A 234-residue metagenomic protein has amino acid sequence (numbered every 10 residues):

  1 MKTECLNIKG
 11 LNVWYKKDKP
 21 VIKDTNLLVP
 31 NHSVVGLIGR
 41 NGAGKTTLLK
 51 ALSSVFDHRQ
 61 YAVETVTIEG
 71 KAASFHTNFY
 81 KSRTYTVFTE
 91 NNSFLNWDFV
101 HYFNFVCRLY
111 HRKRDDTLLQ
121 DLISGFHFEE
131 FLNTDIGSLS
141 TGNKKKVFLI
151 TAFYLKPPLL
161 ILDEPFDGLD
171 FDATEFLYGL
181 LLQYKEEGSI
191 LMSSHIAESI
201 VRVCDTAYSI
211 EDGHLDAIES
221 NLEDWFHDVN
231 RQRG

Functional and structural regions predicted by a protein language model:
M1-D24, Q60: A short, flexible loop at the N-terminus of ABC-type nucleotide-binding domains that lies
I38-R40: The feature captures the beta-strand-to-loop junction immediately N-terminal to the Walker
S53: Helix-to-loop junction immediately C-terminal to a conserved catalytic motif
Y61-Y80: Conserved ABC transporter NBD signature motif
E90, L95-Y110: Q-loop/switch helix immediately C-terminal to the Walker
N104, R114-F131: Conserved ABC ATPase "signature" region
L160-E164: Catalytic Walker B motif of ABC-type/P-loop ATPase nucleotide-binding domains
